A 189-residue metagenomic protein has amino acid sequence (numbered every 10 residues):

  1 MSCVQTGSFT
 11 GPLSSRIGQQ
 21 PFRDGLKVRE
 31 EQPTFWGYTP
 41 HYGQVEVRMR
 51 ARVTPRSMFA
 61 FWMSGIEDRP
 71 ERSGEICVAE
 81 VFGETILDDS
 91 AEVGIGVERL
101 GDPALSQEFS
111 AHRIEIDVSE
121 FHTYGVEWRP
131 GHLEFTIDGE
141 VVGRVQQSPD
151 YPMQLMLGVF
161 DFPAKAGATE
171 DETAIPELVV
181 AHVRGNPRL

Functional and structural regions predicted by a protein language model:
M1-L189: GH16 jelly-roll
